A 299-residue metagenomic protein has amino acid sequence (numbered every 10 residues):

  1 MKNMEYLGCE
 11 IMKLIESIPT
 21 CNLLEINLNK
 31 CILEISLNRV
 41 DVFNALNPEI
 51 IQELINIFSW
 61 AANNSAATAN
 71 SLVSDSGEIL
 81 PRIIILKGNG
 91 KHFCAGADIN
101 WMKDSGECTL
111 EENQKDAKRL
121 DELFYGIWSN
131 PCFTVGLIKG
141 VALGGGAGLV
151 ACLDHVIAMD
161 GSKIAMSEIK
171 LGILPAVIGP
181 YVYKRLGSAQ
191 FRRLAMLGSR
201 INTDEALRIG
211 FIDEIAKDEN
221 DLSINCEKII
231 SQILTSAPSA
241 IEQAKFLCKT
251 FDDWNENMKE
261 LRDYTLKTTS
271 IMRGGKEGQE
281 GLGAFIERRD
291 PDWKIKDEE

Functional and structural regions predicted by a protein language model:
K2-N89, Y125: Conserved CoA-thioester-binding segment of acyl-CoA-metabolizing enzymes
N63, V73-P81, K87-L123, A142: Glycine- (often His-adjacent) and acidic-residue-rich active-site loop that binds/positions the CoA thioester
G96-A97, Q190-S199: Short helix- or helix-capping micro-motifs that position conserved polar/aromatic residues at function-defining sites
F124-L171, R200-I201: Glycine-rich beta-to-alpha active-site loop
I157-S162, I212-D263, K276, W293-E299: C-terminal long alpha-helix characteristic of the crotonase
G179-A189: Hydrophobic, secondary-structure "cap" segments at the distal end of domains
